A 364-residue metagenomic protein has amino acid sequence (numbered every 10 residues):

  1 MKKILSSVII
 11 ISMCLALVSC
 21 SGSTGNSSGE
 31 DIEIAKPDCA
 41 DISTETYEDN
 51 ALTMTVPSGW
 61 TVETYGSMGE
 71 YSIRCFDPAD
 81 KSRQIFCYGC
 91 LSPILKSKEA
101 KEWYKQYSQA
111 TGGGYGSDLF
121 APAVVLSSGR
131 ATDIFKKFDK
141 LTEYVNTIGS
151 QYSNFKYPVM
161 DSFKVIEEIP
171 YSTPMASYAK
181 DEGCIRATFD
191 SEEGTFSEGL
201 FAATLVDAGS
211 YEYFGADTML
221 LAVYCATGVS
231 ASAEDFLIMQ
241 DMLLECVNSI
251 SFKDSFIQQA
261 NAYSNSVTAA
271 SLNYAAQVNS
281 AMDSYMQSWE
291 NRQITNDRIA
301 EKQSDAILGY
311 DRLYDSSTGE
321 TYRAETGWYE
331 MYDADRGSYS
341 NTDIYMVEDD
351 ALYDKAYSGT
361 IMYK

Functional and structural regions predicted by a protein language model:
M1-I4, I9: Positively charged n-region of N-terminal signal peptides that target proteins for export
A16-S19: C-terminal motif of bacterial Sec signal peptides marking the signal peptidase cleavage site
S21-S23: Bacterial signal peptide processing site
G25-T46: N-terminal low-complexity, Pro/Thr/Ser-rich intrinsically disordered segments that act as propeptides or flexible
D49-M68, I73, C246-K253: Proline-anchored loop/turn motifs at beta-strand termini and strand-loop-strand connectors
W60, Y224-A269, L352, A356 (+1 more regions): Surface-exposed amphipathic alpha-helical segments
E63-V223, G228-A231, S280-A281, E290-N291 (+1 more regions): Conserved polar/disulfide-associated segments of primarily extracytoplasmic proteins
S249-I307, L313-Y314: Pro/Ala/Gly-rich low-complexity, hydrophilic intrinsically disordered segments
